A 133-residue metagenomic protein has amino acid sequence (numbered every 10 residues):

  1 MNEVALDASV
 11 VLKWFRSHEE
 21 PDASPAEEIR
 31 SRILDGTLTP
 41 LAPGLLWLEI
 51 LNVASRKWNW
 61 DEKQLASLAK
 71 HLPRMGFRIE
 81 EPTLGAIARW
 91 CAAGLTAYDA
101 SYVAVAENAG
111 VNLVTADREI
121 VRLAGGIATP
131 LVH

Functional and structural regions predicted by a protein language model:
M1-A42, K57-K63: Short, well-structured N-terminal submotif of metal-dependent ribonuclease cores
M1-E3, M75, V103-H133: Acidic, PIN/NYN-like endoribonuclease modules and their adjacent C-terminal/linker elements
L6, L41-A42, E81, A97-A100 (+1 more regions): Short beta-strand scaffold positions
V10-V11, L46, Y102, E119-I120: Alpha-helix capping/helix-boundary segments
K13-F15, V53, L123-A124: Residues that scaffold the ATP/ADP-binding catalytic core of kinase and kinase-like folds
G44-L48, A66-A93: Acidic catalytic patch
I50-K57, W90: Helix-loop "lid/cap" segments that line or gate small-molecule binding pockets
